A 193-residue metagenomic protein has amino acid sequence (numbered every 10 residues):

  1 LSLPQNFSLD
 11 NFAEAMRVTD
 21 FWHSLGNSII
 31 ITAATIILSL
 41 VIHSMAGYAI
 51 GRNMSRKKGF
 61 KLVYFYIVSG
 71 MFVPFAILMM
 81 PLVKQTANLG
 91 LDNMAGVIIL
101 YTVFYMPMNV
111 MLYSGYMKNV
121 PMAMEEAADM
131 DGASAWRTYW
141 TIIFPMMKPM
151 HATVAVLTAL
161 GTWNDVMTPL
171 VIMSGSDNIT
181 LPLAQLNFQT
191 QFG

Functional and structural regions predicted by a protein language model:
L1-G193: A structural signal for multi-pass alpha-helical bundles of membrane permease subunits that mediate small-molecule
